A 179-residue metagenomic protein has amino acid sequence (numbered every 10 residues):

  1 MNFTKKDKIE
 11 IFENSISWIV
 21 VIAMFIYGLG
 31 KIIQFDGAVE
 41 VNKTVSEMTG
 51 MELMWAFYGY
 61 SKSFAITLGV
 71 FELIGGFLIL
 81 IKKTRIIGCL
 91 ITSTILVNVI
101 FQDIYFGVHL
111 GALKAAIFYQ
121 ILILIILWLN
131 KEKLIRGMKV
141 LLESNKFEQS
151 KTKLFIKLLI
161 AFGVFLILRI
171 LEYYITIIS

Functional and structural regions predicted by a protein language model:
M1-A38, T84-S179: Extended, low-polarity transmembrane helix blocks
F3, F12, V41, M51-M54 (+3 more regions): Generic preference for well-ordered secondary structure
I19, G30, T67, F71-L78 (+1 more regions): Residues within alpha-helical transmembrane segments of multi-pass membrane proteins, especially transporters, ion
L29-V70, I177: Solvent-exposed, well-ordered loop and adjacent helix/strand elements within mature globular domains that form
E52, G69-L78, I95-Q102: Hydrophobic, membrane-inserted alpha-helices
G59, S63-F64, G75-I81: Conserved interaction-surface patches within small, structured recognition/assembly domains
